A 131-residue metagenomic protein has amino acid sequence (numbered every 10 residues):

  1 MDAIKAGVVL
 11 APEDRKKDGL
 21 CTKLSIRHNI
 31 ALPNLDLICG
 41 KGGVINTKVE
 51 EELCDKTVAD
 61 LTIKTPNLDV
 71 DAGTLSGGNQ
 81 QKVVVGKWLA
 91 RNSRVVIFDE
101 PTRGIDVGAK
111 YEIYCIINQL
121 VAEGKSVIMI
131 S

Functional and structural regions predicted by a protein language model:
M1-S131: Glycine-rich phosphate-binding loops of nucleotide-dependent enzymes
